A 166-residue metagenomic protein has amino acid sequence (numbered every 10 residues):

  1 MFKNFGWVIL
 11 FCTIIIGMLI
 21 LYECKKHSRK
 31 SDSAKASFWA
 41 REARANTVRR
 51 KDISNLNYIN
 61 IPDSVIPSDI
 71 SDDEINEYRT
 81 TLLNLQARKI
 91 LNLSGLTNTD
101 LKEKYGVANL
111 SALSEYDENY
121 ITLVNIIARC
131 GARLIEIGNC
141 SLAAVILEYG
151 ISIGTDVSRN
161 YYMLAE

Functional and structural regions predicted by a protein language model:
F2-V124: N-terminal alpha-helical interaction modules that lie
E115, L134-I135: Hydrophobic/aromatic side-chain positions at a characteristic register within alpha-helices of tetratricopeptide repeats
R129-C130, L164: Structural register within alpha-helical repeat arrays
G154-T155: Short coil turns that delineate tetratricopeptide repeat
R159-N160: TPR alpha-solenoid repeat register
